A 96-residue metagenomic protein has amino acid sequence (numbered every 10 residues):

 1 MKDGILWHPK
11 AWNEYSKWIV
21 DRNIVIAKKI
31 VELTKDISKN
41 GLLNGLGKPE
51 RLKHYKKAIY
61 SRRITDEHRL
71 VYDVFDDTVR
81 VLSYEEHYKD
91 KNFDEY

Functional and structural regions predicted by a protein language model:
K2-G4, N13-V20, I24, L46 (+2 more regions): Enriched for short, Lys/Arg-rich terminal
K10-N44: N-terminal first-folded block
I30, S38, E50-R51, Y84-E85 (+1 more regions): Short, intrinsically disordered/low-complexity patches at protein termini and at juxtamembrane boundaries
K35-R63, K91: A short, surface-exposed loop/turn module that caps and links secondary-structure elements
